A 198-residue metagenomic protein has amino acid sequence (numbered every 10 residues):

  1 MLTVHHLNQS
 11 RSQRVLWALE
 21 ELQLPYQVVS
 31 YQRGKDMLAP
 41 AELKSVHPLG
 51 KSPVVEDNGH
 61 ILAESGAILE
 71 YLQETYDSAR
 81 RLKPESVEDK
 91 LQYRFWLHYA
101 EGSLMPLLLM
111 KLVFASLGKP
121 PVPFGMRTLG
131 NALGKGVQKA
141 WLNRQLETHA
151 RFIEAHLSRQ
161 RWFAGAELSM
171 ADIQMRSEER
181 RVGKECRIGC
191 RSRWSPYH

Functional and structural regions predicted by a protein language model:
M1-G136: GST-like domain detector, emphasizing the conserved glutathione-binding G-site in the N-terminal thioredoxin-like
L69, E179-R181, R193: Short, amphipathic alpha-helical segments that act as regulatory/interfacial helices in nucleotide-processing proteins
A100-R181, R187: GST-like fold's C-terminal all-alpha helical module
G183-H198: Positively charged, low-complexity/disordered segments
